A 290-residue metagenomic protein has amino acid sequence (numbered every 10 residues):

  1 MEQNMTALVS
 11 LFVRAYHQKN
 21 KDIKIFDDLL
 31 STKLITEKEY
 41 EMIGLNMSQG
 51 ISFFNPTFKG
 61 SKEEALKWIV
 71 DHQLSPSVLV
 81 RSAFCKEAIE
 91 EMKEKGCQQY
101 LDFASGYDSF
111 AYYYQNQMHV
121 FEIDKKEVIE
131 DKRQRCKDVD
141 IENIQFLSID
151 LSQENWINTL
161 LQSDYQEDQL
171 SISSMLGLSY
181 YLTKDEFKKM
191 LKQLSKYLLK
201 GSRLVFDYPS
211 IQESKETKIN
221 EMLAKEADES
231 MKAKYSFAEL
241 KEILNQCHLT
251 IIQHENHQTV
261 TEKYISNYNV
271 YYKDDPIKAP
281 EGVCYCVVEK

Functional and structural regions predicted by a protein language model:
M1-L101, Y107-L147: Rossmann-like AdoMet
K137-E167: S-adenosyl-L-methionine
F146, E154-N158, Y181-K196: A short, conserved alpha-helix within the catalytic core of class I
Y165-E186: A short SAM/SAH-binding and catalytic strip from SAM-dependent methyltransferases
Y197-Q212: Conserved beta-strand signature within the Rossmann-like core of class I S-adenosyl-L-methionine
K215-S230: Short, glycine-/aromatic-enriched active-site segment of Class I SAM-dependent methyltransferases
M231-N256: Short alpha-helix
Y264-K290: Core SAM-dependent methyltransferase catalytic element
